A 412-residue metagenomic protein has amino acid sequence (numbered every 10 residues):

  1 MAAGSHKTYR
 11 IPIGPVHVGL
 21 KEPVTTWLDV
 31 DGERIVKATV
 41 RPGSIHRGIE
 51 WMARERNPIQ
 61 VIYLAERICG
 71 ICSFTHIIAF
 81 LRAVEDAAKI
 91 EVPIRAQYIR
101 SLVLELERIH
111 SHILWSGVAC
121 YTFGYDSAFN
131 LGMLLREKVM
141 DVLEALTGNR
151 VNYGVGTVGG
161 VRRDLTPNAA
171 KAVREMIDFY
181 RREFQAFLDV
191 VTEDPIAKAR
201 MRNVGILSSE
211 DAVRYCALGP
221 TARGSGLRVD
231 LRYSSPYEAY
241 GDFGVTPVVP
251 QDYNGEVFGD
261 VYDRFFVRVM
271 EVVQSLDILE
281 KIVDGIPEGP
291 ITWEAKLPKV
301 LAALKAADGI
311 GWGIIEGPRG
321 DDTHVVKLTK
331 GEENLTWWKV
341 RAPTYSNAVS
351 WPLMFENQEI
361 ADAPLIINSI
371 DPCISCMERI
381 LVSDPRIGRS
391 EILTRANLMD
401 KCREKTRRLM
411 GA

Functional and structural regions predicted by a protein language model:
M1-A412: Active-site bordering "gate/hinge" segments that shape substrate access to catalytic or cofactor-binding pockets
